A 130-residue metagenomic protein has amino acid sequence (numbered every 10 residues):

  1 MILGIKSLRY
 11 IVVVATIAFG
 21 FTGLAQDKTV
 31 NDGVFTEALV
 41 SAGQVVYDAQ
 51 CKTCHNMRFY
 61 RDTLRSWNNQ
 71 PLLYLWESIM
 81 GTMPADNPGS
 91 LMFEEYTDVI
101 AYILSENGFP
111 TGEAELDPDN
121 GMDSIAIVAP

Functional and structural regions predicted by a protein language model:
I2-V12: Bacterial N-terminal signal peptides that target proteins for export
Y10-G20: Bacterial N-terminal signal peptides
L24-V46, N87: Electrostatic cytochrome c docking/interface patches
S41-A49, R61-L73, M92-F93: Sequence context surrounding c-type heme c attachment/ligation sites in exported
G43, Y47-M57, V99, I103: The canonical Cys-X-X-Cys-His
R61, T82-D86, E106: Alpha-helix C-capping/helix-to-loop hinge sites
L72-T82: Short microdomains enriched in Cys/His and/or Lys/Arg
L91-P130: Flexible coil segments in periplasmic/lumen-exposed cytochrome c-class electron-transfer proteins
